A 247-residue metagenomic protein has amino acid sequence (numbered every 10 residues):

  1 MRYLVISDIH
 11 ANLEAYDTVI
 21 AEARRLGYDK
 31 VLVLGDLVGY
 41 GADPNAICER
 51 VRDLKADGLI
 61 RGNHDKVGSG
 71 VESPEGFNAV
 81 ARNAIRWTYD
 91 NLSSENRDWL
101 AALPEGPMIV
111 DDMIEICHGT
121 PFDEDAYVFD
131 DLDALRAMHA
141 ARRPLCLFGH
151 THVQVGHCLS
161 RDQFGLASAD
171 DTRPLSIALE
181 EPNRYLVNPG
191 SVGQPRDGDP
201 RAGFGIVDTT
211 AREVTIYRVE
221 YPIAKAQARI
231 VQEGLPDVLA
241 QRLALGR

Functional and structural regions predicted by a protein language model:
R2-H10, M113-T120, L186-G190: Active-site-proximal beta-strand elements of phosphoester/diester hydrolases
R2-W99: Core catalytic region of metal-dependent phosphoesterases/phosphodiesterases, especially metallo-beta-lactamase-like
V5, L59, C146, L186-N188 (+1 more regions): Conserved beta-strand scaffold positions in the cores of enzyme catalytic domains, especially in NTP/NDP-utilizing
H10-A15, G39-G41, H64-S69, M108-I109 (+3 more regions): Active-site environment of divalent metal-dependent phosphoester hydrolases
L26-G27, N91-L159, R247: His/acidic metal-ligating clusters that form di-metal
K30, G58, I114-E115, L145 (+1 more regions): Structural motif
G70-E72, Y127, H157-S160, Q227-R229: Short, well-ordered secondary-structure micro-motifs
R161-R247: Acidic, His/Gly-rich catalytic cores of divalent-metal-dependent hydrolytic chemistry
